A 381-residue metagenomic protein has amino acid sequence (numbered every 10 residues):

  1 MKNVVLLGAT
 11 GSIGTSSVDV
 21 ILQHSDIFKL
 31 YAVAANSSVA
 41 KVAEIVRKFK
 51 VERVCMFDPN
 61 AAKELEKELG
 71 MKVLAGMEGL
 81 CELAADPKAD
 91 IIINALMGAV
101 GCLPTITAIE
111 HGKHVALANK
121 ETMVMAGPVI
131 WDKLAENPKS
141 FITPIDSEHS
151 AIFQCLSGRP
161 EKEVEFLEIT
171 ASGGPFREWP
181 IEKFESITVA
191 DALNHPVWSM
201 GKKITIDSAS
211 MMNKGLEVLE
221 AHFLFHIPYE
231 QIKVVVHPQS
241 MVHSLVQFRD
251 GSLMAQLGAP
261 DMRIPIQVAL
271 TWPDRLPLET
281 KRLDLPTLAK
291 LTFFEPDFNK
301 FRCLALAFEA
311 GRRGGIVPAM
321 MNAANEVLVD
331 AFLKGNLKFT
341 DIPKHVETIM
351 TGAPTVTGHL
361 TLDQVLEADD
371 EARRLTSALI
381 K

Functional and structural regions predicted by a protein language model:
M1-K381: Catalytic, metal-anchored helix/loop core of enzyme active sites in primary metabolism
